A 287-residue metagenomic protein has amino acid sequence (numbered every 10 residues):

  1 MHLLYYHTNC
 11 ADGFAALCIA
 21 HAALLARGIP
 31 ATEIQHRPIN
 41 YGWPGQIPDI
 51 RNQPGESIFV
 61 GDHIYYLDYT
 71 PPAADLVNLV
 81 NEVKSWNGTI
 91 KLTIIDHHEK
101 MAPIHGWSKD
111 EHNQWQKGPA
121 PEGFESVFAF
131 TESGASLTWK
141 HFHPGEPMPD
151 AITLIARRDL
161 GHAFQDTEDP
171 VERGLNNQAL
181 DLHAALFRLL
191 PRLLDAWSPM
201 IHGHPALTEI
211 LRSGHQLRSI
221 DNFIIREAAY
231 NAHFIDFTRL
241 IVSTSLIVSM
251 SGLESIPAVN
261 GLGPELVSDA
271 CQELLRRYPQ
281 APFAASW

Functional and structural regions predicted by a protein language model:
M1-L180, A184, P191, D236 (+2 more regions): Replace "Mg2+/Mn2+-dependent" with "divalent metal-dependent
R192-H233: Long, charge-rich alpha-helical interaction segments
